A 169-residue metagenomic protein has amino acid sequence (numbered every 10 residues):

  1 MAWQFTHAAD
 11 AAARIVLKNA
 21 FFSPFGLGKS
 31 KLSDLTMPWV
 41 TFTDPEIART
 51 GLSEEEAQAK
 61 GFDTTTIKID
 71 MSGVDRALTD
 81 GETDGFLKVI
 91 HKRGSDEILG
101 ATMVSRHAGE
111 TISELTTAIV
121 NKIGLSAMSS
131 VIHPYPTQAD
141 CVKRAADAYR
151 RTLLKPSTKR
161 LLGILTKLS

Functional and structural regions predicted by a protein language model:
M1-D34, D96, T137: Rossmann-like dinucleotide/flavin-binding elements
P24-F25, M37, F42-S53, Q58-S169: Flexible, glycine-rich terminal cap/loop adjacent to redox cofactors in electron-transfer oxidoreductases
